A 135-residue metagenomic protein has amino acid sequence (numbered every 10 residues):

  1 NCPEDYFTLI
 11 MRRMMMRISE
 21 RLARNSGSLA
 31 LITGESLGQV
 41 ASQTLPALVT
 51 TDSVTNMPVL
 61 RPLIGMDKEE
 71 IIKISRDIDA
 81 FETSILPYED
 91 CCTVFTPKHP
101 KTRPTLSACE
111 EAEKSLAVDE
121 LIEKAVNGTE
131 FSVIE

Functional and structural regions predicted by a protein language model:
C2-I78, L121-I134: Active-site adenylate/phosphate-handling loop in enzymes that bind or generate adenylated species
V40-S42, K68-I72, S84, T93 (+1 more regions): Short active-site-adjacent structural elements
D79-P87: A short alpha-helix-loop-beta-strand transition element characteristic of N-terminal alpha/beta dinucleotide-binding
L86-E135: The feature marks non-catalytic terminal segments
